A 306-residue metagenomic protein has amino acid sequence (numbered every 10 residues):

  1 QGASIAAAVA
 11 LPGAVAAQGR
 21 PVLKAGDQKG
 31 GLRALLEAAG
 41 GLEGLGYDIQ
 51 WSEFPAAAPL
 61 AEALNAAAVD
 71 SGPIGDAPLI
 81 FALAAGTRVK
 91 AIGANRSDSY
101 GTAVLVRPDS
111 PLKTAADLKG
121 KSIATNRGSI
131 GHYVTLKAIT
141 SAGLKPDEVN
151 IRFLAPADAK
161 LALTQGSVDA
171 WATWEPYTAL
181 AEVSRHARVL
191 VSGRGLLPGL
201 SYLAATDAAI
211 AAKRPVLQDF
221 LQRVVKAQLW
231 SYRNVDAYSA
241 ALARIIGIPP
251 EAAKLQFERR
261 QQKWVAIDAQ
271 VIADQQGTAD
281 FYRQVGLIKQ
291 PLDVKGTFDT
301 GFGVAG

Functional and structural regions predicted by a protein language model:
Q1-A17: N-terminal export signals
A17-K145, N150-F153, D169-T173, R188-L190 (+1 more regions): Short, glycine-/small- and polar/acidic-enriched structural segments that line small-molecule recognition paths
A34, E62, A66, I80 (+13 more regions): Solvent-exposed, polar/charged alpha-helical surfaces in well-ordered, non-transmembrane soluble domains, broadly
P55-A58, P73, T125, S129 (+5 more regions): Soluble non-cytosolic domains of exported or imported proteins
A77, I151-R152, A157-R244: Pocket-lining segment of extracytoplasmic ligand-binding domains
G120, V183, D299: Phosphate-coordinating loops and pocket residues in cytosolic domains that bind phosphorylated ligands
A212-K289: Secondary-structure end/capping motifs
R283-G306: Conserved C-terminal helix/tail region of periplasmic/extracytoplasmic solute-binding proteins
